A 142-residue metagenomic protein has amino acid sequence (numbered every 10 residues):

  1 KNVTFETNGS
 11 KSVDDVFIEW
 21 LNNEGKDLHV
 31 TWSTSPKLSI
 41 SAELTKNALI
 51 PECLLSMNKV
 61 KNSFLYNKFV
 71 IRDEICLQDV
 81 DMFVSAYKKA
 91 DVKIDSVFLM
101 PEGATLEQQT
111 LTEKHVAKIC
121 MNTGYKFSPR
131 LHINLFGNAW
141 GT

Functional and structural regions predicted by a protein language model:
K1-T142: Conserved AdoMet/S-adenosylmethionine-binding subsite of the radical SAM
